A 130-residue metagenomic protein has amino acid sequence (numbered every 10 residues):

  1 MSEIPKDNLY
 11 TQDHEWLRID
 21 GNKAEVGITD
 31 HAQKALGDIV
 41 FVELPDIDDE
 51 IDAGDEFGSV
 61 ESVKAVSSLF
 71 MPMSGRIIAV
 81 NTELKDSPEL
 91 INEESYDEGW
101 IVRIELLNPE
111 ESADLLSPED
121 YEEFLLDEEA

Functional and structural regions predicted by a protein language model:
M1-E56, E89, E93-E94, E98-A130: Acidic, low-complexity mobile loops and tails
L17-I19, V63, V80-E83, P109: Residue-level recognition of beta-strand microenvironments
K23, I47, R76-T82: Short, solvent-exposed cationic patches
S62-A65, M73: Periplasm/extracytoplasmic soluble domains of Gram-negative envelope assemblies and related organellar analogs
M71-S74, P118: ATP/adenylate-binding site constellation spanning eukaryotic-like Ser/Thr protein kinases, ABC-transporter
S74, I78-A79, K85-N92: Charged, amphipathic alpha-helical coiled-coil/dimerization segments
